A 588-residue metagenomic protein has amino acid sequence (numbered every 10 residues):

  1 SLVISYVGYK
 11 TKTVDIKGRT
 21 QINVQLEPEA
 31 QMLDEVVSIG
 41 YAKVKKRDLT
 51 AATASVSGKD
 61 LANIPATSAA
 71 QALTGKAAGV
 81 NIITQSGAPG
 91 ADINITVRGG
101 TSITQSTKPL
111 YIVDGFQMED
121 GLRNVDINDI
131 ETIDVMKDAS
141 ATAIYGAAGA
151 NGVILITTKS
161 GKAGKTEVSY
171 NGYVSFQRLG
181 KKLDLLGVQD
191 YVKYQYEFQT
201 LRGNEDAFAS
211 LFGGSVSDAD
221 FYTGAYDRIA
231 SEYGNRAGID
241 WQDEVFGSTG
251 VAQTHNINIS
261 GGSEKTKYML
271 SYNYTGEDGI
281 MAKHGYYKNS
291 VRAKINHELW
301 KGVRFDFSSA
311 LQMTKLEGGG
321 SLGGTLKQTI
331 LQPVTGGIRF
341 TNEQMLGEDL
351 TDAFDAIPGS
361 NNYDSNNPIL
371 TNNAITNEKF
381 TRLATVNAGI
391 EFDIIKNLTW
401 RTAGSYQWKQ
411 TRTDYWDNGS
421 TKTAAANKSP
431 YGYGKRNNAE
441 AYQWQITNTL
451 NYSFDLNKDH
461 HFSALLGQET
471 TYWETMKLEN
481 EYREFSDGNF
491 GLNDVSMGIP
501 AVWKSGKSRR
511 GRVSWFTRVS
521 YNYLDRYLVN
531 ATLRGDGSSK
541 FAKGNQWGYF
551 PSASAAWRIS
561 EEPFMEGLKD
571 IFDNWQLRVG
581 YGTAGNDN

Functional and structural regions predicted by a protein language model:
S1-R292, H297-W300, R304-D306, Q312 (+1 more regions): Short, small/polar-rich motifs associated with maturation and membrane association, primarily at protein termini
N23, A70, N94, V153-L155 (+11 more regions): Membrane-embedded beta-strand positions in outer-membrane beta-barrel channels/transporters
I112, I130, V291-A293, T402 (+6 more regions): Extended, hydrophobic alpha-helical segments in both membrane/secreted and soluble proteins
T158-S160, G261-S263, Y274, H297-E298 (+9 more regions): Residue-level signature of outer-membrane beta-barrel architecture
A163-G238, T249, G279-Y286, S290-L383 (+3 more regions): Surface-exposed loop/interface segments of Gram-negative outer-membrane beta-barrel transport/assembly proteins
G172, Y272-D278, V529-S538, V579: Transmembrane beta-strand segments that form the barrel wall of outer-membrane beta-barrel proteins
A252-Q253, S263-T266, R509-S514, Y521-D525: Short, flexible loop/turn motifs enriched in small residues
K543-W547: Short glycine/threonine-rich loop-to-helix capping motif typified by GTGT followed within a few residues by an Asp-Pro
